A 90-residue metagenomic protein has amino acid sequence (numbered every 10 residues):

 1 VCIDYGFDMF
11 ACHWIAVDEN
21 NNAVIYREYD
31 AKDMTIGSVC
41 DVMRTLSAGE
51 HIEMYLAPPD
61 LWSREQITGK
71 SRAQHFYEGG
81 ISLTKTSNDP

Functional and structural regions predicted by a protein language model:
V1-R27: Conserved helicase/translocase motor-coupling segment
E19-P90: Mg2+-dependent endonuclease catalytic cores in nucleic-acid-processing enzymes, primarily RNase H-like
